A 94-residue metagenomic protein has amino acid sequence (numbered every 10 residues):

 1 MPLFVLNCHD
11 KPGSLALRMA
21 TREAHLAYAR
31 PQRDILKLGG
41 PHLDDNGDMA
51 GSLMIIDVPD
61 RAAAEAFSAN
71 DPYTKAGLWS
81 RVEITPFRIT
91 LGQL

Functional and structural regions predicted by a protein language model:
M1-L94: Conserved, structured core segments of small domains
